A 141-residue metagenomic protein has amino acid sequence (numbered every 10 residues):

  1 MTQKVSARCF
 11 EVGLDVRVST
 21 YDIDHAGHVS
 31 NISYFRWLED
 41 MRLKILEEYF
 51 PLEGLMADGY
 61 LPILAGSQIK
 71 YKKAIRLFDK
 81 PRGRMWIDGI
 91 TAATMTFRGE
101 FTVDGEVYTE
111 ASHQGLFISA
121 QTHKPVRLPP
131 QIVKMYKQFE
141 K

Functional and structural regions predicted by a protein language model:
T2-G66, A120-K141: Hot-dog-fold acyl-thioester-processing enzymes
A7, V103-V107: A short, structured loop/turn motif at beta-sheet edges
V12, I63-A65, P81, M95 (+1 more regions): Hydrophobic core residues within well-ordered beta-strands of beta-rich domains
T20, R98-E100, G115: Generic short beta-strand
Q68, L116-F117: Glycine-rich beta-strand-turn "strand-cap" elements at beta-sheet edges
I69-D104: Hydrophobic beta-sheet segments that form the core/acyl-binding groove of ACP/CoA-dependent acyl-chain-processing
V103, F117-S119: Residue-level signal for short segments within beta-strands and strand-turn junctions of well-structured beta-sheet
A111-H113, P129: Short hydrophobic alpha-helix segments
